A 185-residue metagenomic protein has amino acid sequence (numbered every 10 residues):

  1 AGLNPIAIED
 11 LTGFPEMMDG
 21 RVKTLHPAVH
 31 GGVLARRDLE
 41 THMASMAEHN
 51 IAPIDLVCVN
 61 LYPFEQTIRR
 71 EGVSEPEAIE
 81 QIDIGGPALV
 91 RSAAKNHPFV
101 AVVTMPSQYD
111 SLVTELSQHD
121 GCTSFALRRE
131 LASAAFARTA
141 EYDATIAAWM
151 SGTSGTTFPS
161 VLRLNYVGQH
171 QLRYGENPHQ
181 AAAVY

Functional and structural regions predicted by a protein language model:
G2-F64: Glycine-rich nucleotide/cofactor/substrate-binding loop typically near the N-terminus or early in the first domain
G2-N4, P27-H30, I51-L56, E65 (+7 more regions): Short coil/turn connectors at secondary-structure junctions
E9-F14, A35-D38, I79-I82, A126 (+1 more regions): A short linear-motif detector with a strong N-terminal bias
M17, Q108-Y185: Active-site loops and adjacent core secondary-structure elements that bind or stabilize anionic groups
D19, H42-M43, I68, V73 (+1 more regions): Residue-level detector of functional hotspots within protein domains
K23, P27, R36, E40 (+8 more regions): Electropositive phosphate-/nucleotide-binding environments in soluble metabolic enzymes
L56-E80, I84-T123, Y185: A short, charged helix-loop
